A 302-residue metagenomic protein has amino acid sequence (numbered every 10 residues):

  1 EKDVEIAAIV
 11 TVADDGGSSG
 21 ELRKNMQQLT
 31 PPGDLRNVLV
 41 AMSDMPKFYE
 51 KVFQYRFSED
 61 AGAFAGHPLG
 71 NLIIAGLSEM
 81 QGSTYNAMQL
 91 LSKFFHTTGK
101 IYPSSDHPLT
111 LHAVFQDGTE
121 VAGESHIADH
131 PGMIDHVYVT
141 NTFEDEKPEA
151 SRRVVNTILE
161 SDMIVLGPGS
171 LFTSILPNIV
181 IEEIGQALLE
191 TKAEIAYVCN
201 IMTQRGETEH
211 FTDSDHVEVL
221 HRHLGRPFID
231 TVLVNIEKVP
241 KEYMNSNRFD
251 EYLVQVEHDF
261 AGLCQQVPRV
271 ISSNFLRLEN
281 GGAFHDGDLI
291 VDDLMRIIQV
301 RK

Functional and structural regions predicted by a protein language model:
K2-A8, L72-V165, S170-K302: Conserved catalytic alpha/beta core of Sir2/sirtuin-type deacylases, generalized to analogous enzyme cores that bind
V10-Y85, K93, K100, L224 (+2 more regions): Glycine-rich nucleotide/cofactor/substrate-binding loop typically near the N-terminus or early in the first domain
